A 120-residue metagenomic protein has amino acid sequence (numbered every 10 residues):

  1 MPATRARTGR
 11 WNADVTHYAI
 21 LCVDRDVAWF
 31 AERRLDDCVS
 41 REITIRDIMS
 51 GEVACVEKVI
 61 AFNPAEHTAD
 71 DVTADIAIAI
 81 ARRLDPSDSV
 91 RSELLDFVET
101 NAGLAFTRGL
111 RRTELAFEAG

Functional and structural regions predicted by a protein language model:
M1-W11, T113-G120: Extended, compositionally biased eukaryotic interaction scaffolds
P2-A3, A28-E32, D36, F97-T100 (+1 more regions): Long, low-complexity intrinsically disordered regions enriched in acidic and polar residues with frequent FG dipeptides
R5-F30: Short aromatic-glycine-(Arg/Gly/Cys) micro-motifs in beta-strand/loop hairpins
T16, I20-D24, I60, A77 (+1 more regions): N-terminal non-cleavable signal-anchor helices
D26-A61: A short, charged, amphipathic alpha-helix used as a generic interaction element across diverse proteins
D47-I48, A79, F97: Residues that form generic nucleotide/phosphate-binding pockets
G51-S92, L104-T107: Short, mixed-charge low-complexity intrinsically disordered segments
R91-G120: Intrinsically disordered, low-complexity terminal/linker regions enriched in Pro/Ser/Gly and acidic residues
